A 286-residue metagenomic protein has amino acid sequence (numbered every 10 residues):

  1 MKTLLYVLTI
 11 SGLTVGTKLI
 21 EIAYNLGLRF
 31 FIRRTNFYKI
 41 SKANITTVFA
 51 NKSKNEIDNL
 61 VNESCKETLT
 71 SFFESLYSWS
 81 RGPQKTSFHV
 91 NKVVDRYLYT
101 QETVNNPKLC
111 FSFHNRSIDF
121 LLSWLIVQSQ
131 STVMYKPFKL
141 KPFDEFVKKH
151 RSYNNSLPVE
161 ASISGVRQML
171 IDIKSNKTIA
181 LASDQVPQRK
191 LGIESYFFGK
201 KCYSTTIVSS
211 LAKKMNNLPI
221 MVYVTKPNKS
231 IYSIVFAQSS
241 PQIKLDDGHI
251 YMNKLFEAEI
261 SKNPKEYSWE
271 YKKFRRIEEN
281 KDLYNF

Functional and structural regions predicted by a protein language model:
M1-L109, K148-K149: Membrane-anchoring hydrophobic helices of lipid-metabolizing enzymes
R34, H114, L140, K201 (+1 more regions): Charged, low-complexity surface patches
F37-I40, P137-K141, C202-Y203: Active-site metal-coordination segments of metallo-dependent hydrolases
N55-N59, E102-P107, Q128, S164-F286: Non-catalytic C-terminal accessory region of glycerolipid acyltransferases and related lyso-lipid remodeling enzymes
Q84-N91, K136, N155-A161, F197-G199 (+1 more regions): Short, flexible loop segments at the rims of nucleotide/cofactor-binding pockets, characterized by
V94-D95, S117-I118, F143, S162-V166 (+2 more regions): Amphipathic coiled-coil/heptad-repeat helices and related helical stalk/stem segments that mediate oligomerization
Y97-T100, L122-S123, D144-K148, M169-L170 (+2 more regions): Short amphipathic alpha-helical segments and helix-helix/interface helices
N106-I163, R189-L191: Catalytic core of membrane glycerolipid acyltransferases/transacylases, capturing the structured, soluble-facing
